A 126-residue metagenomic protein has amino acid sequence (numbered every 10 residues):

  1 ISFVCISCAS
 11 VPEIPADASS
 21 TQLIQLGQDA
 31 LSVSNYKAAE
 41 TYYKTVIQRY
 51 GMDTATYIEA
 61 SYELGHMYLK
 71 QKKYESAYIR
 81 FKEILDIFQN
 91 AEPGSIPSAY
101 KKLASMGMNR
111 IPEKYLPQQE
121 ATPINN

Functional and structural regions predicted by a protein language model:
I1-C5: Bacterial N-terminal signal peptides
S7-N126: Acidic, polar-rich low-complexity tracts and alpha-helical solenoid repeat scaffolds
